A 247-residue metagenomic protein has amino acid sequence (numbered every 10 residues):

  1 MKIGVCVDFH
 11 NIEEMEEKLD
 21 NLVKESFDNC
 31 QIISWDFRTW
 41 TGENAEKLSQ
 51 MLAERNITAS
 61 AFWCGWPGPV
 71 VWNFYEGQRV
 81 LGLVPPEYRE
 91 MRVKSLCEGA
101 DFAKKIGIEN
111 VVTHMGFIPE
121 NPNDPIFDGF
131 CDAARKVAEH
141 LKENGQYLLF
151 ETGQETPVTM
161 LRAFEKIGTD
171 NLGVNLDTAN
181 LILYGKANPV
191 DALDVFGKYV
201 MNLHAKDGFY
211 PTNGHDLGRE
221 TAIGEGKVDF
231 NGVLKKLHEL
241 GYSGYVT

Functional and structural regions predicted by a protein language model:
M1-I3, S26-N29, A53-F62, K105-E109 (+4 more regions): Short, well-ordered coil/turn segments that N-cap beta-strands
V7-M15, I33-K47, I118-P122, G153-V158 (+3 more regions): Acidic-and-aromatic substrate-binding clefts and catalytic sites of carbohydrate-active enzymes
N11-I12, W63-P69, K206-F209: Short glycine-enriched loops at secondary-structure junctions
E13-D20, E54, V71-G173: Active-site acidic/histidine proton-transfer and metal-coordination neighborhood in alpha/beta enzyme cores
E16-D36, I106-G107: Catalytic domains of carbohydrate-active enzymes, especially glycoside hydrolases
L19-D20, W40-S60, S95-I106, L161-R162 (+2 more regions): Short amphipathic alpha-helices and their capping/turn segments at secondary-structure boundaries
N29-C30, F62, C131-K227: Acidic/histidine-rich catalytic cores of soluble enzymes
P67-R79, P211-L217: Short, flexible, mixed-charge acidic loops at enzyme active sites
